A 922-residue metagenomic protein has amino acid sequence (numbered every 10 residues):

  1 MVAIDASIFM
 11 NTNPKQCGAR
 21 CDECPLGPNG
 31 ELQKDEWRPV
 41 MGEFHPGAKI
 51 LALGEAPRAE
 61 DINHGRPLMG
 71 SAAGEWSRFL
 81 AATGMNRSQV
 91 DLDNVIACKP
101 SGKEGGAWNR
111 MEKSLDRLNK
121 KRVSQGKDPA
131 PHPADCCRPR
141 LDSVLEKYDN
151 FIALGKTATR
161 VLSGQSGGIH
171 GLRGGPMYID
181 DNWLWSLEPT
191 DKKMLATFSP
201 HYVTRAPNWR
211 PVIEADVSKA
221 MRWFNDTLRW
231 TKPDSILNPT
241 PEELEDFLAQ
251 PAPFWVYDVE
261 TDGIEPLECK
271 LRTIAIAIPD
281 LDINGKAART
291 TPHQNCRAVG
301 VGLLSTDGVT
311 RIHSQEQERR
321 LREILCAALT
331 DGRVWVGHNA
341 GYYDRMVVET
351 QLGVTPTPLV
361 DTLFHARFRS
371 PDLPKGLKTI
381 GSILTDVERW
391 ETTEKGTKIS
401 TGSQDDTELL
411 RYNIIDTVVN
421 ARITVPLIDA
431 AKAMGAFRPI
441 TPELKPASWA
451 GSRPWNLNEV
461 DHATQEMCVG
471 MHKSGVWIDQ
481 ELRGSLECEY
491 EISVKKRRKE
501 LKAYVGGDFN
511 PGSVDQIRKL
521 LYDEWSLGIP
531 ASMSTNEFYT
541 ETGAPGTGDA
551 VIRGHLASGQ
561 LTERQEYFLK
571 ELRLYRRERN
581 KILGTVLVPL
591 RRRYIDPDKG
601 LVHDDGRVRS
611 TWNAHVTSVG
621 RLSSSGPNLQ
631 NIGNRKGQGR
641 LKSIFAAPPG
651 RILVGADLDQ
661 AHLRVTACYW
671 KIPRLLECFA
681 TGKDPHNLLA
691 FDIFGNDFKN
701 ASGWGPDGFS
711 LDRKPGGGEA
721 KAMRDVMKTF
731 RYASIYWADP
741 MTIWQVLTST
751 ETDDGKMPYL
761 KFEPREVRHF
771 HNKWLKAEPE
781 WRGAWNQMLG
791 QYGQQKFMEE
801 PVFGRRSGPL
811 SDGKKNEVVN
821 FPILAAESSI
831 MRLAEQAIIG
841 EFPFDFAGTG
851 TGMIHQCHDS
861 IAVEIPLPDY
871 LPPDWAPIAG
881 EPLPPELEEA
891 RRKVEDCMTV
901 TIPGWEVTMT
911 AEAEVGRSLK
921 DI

Functional and structural regions predicted by a protein language model:
V2-T227: A polyanion-binding, active-site-adjacent surface
P39-H45, L184-L187, N238-P253, I324-T330 (+2 more regions): A short acidic-Thr-Gly-centered motif at the start of a beta-strand
E60-D61, G65-S71, W76-S77, T83-G84 (+6 more regions): Conserved RNase H-like, two-metal-ion catalytic cores of nucleic-acid enzymes
T190-H201, S382-E408, T417, F691-D712: A short, charged helix-loop
R222-G308, I383-V387, G396-G637, A646 (+5 more regions): Conserved "right-hand" nucleotidyltransferase catalytic core of DNA-directed polymerases
P356-I423, L789-Y792, F797: Metal-dependent DNA phosphodiester-chemistry modules and their immediately adjacent helices/loops in DNA-processing
E466-K473, P545, D605, R609 (+5 more regions): Conserved catalytic core of nucleic-acid polymerases
I492-K499, A503-F568, F770-L824, P868-I922: C-terminal polymerase-core module
